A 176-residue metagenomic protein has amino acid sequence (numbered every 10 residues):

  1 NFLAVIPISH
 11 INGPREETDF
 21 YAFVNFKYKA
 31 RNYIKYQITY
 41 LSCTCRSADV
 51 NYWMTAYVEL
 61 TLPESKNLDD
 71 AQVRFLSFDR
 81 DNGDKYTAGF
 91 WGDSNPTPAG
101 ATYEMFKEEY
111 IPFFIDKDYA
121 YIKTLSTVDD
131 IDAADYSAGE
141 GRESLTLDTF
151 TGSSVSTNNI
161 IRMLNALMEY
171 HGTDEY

Functional and structural regions predicted by a protein language model:
N1-Q37: Charge-rich, low-complexity N-terminal segments
A4, I38-Y176: Active-site- and interface-proximal helix/loop "cap" or "latch" segments in soluble metabolic and energy-transducing
